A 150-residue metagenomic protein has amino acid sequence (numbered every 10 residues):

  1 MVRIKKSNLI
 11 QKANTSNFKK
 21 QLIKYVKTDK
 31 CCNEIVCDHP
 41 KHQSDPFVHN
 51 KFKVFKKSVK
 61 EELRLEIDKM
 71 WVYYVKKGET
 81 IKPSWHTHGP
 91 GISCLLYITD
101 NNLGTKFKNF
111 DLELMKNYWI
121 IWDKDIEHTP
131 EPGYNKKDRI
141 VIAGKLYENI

Functional and structural regions predicted by a protein language model:
M1-R64, K82: Non-heme Fe(II)/2-oxoglutarate
L65-I150: Catalytic core of non-heme Fe(II) oxygenases with the double-stranded beta-helix
